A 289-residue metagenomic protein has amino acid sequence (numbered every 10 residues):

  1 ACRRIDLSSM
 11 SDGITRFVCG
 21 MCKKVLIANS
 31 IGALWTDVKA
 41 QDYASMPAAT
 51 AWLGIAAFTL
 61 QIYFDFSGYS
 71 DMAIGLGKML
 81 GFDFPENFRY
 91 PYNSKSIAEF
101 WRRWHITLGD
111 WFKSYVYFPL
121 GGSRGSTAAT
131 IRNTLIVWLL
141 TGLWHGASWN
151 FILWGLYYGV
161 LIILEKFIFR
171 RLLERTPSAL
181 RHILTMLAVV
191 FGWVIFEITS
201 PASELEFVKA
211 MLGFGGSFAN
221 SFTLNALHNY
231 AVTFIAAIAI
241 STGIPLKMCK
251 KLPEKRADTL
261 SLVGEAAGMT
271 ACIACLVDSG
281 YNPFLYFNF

Functional and structural regions predicted by a protein language model:
A1-N288: Membrane-embedded transmembrane alpha-helical bundles that form the catalytic cores of multi-pass lipid-modifying
